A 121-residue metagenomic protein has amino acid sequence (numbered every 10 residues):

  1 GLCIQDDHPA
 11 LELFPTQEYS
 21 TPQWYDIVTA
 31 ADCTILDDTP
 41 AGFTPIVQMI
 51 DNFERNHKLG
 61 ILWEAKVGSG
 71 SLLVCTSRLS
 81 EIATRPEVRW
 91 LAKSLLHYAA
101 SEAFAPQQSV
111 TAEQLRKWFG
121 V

Functional and structural regions predicted by a protein language model:
G1-E87, A103-V121: Catalytic beta-strand/loop cores that center a nucleophilic Ser/Cys/Thr and support acyl-enzyme chemistry
E87-A100: Short amphipathic C-terminal alpha-helix that caps PH/PH-like domains
